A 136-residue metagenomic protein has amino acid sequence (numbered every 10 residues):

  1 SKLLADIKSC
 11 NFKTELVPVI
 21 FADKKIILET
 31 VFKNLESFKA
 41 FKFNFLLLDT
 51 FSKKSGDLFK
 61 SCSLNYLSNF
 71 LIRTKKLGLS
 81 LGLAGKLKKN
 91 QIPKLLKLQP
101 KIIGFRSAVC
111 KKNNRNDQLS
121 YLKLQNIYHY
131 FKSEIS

Functional and structural regions predicted by a protein language model:
S1, F45-S55, L98-L124: Glycine-rich phosphate-binding active-site loops on the catalytic face of alpha/beta enzymes
S1-K60, Y66-S80, N90, I127: Conserved anion-binding
K60-S61, G82, N114-Q118: Gly/Pro-rich active-site loop or hairpin
L64, K89, D117-Y121: Electropositive phosphate-/nucleotide-binding environments in soluble metabolic enzymes
G82-L87, F105-S107: Glycine-rich beta-strand-to-loop/alpha-helix junction loops that act as flexible
Y128-S136: Extended, intrinsically disordered, low-complexity segments
